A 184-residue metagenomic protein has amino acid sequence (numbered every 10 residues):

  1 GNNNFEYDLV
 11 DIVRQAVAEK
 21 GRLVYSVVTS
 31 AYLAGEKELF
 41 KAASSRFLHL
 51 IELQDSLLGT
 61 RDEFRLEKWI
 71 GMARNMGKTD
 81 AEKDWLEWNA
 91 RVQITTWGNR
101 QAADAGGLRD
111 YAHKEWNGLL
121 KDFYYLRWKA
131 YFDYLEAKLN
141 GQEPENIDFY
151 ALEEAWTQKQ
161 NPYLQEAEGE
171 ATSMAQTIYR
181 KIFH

Functional and structural regions predicted by a protein language model:
G1-H184: Catalytic domains of carbohydrate-active enzymes that cleave complex glycans
